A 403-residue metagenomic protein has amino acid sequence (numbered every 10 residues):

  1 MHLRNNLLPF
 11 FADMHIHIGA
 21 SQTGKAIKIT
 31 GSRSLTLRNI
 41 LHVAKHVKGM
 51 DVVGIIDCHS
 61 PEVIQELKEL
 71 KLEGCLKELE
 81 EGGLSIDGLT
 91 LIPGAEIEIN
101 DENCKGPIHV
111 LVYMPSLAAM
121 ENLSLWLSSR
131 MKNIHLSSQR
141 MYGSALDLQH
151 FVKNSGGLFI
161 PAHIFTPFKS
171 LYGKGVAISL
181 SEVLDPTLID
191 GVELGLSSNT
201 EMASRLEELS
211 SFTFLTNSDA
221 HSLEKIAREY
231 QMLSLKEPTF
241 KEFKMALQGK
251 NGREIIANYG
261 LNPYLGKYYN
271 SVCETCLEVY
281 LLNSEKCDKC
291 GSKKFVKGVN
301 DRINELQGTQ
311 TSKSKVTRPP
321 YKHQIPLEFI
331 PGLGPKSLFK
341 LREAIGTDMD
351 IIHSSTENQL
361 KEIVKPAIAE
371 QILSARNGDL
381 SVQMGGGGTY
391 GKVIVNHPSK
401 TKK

Functional and structural regions predicted by a protein language model:
M1-I99, N103-K105, A375, D379-S381 (+1 more regions): An N-terminally biased module of ancient metal coordination in phosphate/nucleic-acid-related enzymes
H2-L3, I64-D190: Extended substrate/RNA-proximal surfaces in nucleic-acid metabolism proteins
A12-M14, V53-C58, I92-A95, I160-A162 (+2 more regions): Active-site neighborhood of phospho(di)ester-bond hydrolases with catalytic His/Asp-centered motifs
Q22-K25, I64-Q65, K169-V176, E224-E237: Histidine/acidic-residue-rich catalytic or RNA/ligand-binding cores of hydrolases and nuclease-related proteins
I108, A220-Y268: Binuclear metal-dependent phosphoesterase catalytic core
F212-R228, E285-K286: Short acidic/histidine-rich active-site segments
N251-Y321: Cys/His-rich short segments
